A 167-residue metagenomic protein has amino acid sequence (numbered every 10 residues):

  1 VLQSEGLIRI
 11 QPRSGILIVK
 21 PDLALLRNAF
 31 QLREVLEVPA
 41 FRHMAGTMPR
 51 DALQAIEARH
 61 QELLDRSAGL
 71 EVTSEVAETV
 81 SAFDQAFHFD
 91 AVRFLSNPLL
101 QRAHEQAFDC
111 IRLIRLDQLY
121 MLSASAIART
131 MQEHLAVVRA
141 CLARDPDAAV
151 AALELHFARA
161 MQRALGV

Functional and structural regions predicted by a protein language model:
V1-G46, L99, M161, L165-G166: Short linear motifs at protein or domain termini
V1-L2, Q11-P12, R27, E75-V76 (+2 more regions): Short, flexible segments with low predicted structural confidence
G6-R9, K20, L36, E71 (+3 more regions): General secondary-structure edge motif
I18, A29, R33, V80 (+3 more regions): Residue-level marker of regulatory loop/turn positions in helix-turn-helix DNA-binding domains and in histidine
D22-L26, A45-P49, E71-E75, D117-A124: A ubiquitous short alpha-helical element
F30-Q31, G46, A68-G69, L119-M121 (+2 more regions): Short alpha-helix boundary/capping motifs
F41, R50-D117, M131-A140, A148-A160: Conserved amphipathic alpha-helical segments that form helical-bundle/coiled-coil interaction surfaces
